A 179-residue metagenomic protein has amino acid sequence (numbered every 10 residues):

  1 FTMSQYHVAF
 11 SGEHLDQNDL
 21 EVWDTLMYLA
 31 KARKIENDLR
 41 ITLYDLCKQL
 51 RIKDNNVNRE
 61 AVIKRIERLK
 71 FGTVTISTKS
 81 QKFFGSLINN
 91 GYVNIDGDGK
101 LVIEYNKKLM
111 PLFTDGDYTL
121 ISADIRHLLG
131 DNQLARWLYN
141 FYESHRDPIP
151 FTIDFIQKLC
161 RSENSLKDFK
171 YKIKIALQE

Functional and structural regions predicted by a protein language model:
F1-E179: Charged, alpha-helix-forming regions
